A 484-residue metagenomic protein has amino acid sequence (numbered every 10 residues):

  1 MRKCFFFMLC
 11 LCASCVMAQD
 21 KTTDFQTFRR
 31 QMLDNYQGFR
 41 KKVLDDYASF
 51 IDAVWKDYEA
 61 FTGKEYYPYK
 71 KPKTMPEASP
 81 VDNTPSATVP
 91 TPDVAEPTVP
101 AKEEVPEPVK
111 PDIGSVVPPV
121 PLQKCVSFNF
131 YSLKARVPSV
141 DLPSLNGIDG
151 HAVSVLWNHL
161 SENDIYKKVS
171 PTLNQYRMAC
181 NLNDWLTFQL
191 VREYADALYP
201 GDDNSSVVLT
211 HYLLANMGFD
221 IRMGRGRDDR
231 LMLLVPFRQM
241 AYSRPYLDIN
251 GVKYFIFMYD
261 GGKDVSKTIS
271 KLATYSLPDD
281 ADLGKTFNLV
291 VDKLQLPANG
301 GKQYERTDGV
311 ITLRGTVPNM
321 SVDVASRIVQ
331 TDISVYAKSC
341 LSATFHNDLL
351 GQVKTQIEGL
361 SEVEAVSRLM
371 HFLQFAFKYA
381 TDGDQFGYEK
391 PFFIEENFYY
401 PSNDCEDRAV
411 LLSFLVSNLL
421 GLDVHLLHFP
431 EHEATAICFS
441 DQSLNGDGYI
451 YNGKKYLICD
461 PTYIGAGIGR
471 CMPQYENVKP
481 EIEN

Functional and structural regions predicted by a protein language model:
M1-C4: Positively charged n-region of N-terminal signal peptides that target proteins for export
L9-M17: Hydrophobic h-region of N-terminal signal peptides that target proteins for export in Gram-negative bacteria
A18-T27: Cleaved targeting-peptide boundary
Q26-R29, L33-L213: Long, contiguous, compositionally biased segments that the model treats as domain-scale units
R136-V191, V335-Y399, T462: Secondary-structure boundary elements
E193, S205, L209-T355: Extended, non-transmembrane interaction/recognition domains
A197-T210, T381-S440: Active-site neighborhood of thiol-dependent amide/isopeptide-bond enzymes
I221-V252, V353, I357-L360, D407-N484: Hydrophobic/aromatic-rich core segments of domains that either
